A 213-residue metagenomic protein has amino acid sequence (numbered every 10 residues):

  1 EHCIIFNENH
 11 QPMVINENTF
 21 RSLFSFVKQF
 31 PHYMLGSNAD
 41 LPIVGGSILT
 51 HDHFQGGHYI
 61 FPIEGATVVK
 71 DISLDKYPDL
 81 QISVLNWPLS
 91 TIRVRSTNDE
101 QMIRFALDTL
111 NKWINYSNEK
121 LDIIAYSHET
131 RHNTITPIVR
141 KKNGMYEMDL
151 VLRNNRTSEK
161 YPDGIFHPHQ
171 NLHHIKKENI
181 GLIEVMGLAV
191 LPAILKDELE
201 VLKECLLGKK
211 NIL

Functional and structural regions predicted by a protein language model:
E1-N9, V84-P88: Residues forming anionic-ligand binding surfaces in small-molecule and nucleic-acid pockets of primarily soluble enzymes
H2, N7, G45-F61, D149-V151: Histidine-centered divalent-metal-coordination microenvironment in nucleic-acid enzymes
I4, I15-N18, S47, A66 (+2 more regions): A short secondary-structure junction signal
E8-L35: Helical scaffold of the NTase/Pol beta-like nucleotidyltransferase catalytic core
Q11-P12, L41, H58-P62, N98 (+2 more regions): Short loop/turn segments at secondary-structure transitions that flank enzyme active sites
P31-A39, G45-S47, G56-D108, I114: Catalytic or ion-translocation cores adjacent to nucleophile or general acid/base/metal-coordination motifs in diverse
P42-T50, H128-T134: Beta-rich nucleic-acid/ligand-interaction surfaces
S83-L213: C-terminal accessory/tail domains of diverse enzymes
